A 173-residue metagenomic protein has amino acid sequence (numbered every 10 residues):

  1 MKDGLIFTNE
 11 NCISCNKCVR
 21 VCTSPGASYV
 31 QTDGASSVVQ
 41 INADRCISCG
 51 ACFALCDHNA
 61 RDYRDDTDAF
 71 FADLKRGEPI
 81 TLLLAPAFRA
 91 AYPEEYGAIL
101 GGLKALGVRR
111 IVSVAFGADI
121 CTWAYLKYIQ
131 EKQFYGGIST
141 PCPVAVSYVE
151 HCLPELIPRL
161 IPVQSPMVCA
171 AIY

Functional and structural regions predicted by a protein language model:
M1-F7, I13-N42, I47-T67: Iron-sulfur cluster-binding cysteine motifs and their immediate structural context in ferredoxin-like electron-transfer
N11, R45, R159-V163: Alpha-helix N-cap/helix-initiation motif
R64-Y173: Iron-sulfur-associated redox domains of electron-transfer enzymes in respiratory and anaerobic energy metabolism
